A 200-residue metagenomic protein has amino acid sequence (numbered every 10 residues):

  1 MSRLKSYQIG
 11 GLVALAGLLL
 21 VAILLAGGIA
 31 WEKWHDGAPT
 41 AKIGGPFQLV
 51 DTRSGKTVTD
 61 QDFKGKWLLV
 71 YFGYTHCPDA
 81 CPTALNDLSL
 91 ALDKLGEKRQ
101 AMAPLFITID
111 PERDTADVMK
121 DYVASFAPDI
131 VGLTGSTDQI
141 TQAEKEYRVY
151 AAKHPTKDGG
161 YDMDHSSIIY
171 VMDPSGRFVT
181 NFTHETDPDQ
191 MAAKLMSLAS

Functional and structural regions predicted by a protein language model:
M1-Q48: N-terminal targeting signals for export/organelle localization
K42-G44, W67, D164-S166: Short, small/polar residue-rich loop motifs at catalytic or cofactor-binding pockets
Q48-L68, L92: A short beta-strand-turn-helix
D60-A84, L88: Short active-site neighborhood of thiol/selenol oxidoreductases, capturing the structured segment around
L69-V70, P104, I169: Hydrophobic beta-strand anchors of alpha/beta hydrolase catalytic cores
T83-A143: Structural microenvironment flanking redox-active thiols in thiol-disulfide oxidoreductases
Q139-K194: Thiol/disulfide oxidoreductase modules built on the thioredoxin-like
L198-S200: Short, hydrophobic alpha-helical segments
